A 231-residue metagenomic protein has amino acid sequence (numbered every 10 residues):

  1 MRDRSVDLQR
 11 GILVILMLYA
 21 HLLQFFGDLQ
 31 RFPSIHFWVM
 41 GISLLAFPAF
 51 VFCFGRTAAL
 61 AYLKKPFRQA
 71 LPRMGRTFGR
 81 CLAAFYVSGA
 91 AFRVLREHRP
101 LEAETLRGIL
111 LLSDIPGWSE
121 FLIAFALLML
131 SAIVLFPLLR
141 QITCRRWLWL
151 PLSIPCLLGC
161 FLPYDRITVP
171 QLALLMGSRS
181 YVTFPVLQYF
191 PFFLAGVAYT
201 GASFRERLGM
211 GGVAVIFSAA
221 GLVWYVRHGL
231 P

Functional and structural regions predicted by a protein language model:
M1-P231: Alpha-helical transmembrane segments and their immediate juxtamembrane cytosolic regions
